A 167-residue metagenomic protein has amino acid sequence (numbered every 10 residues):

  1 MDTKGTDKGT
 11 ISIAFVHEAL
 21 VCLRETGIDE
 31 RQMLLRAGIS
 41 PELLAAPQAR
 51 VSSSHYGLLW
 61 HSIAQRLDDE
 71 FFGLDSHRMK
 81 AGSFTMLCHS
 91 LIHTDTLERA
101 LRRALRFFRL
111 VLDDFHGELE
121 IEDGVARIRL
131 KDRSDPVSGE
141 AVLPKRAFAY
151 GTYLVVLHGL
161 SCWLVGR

Functional and structural regions predicted by a protein language model:
M1-R133: N-terminal low-complexity or simple alpha-helical regulatory segments that function as activation/interaction modules
H116, E120-R167: DNA-contacting interfaces and partner/effector-binding or oligomerization modules in DNA-centric proteins
